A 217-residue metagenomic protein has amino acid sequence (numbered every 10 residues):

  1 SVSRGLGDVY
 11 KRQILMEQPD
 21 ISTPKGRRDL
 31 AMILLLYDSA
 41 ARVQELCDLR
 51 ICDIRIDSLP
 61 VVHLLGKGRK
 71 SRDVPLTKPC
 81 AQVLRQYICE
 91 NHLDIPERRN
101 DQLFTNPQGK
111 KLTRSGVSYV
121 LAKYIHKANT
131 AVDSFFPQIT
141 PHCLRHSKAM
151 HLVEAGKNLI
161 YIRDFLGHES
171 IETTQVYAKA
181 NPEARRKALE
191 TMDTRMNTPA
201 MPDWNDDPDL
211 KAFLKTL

Functional and structural regions predicted by a protein language model:
S1-R4, D8-L217: Conserved catalytic core of the tyrosine transesterase superfamily
